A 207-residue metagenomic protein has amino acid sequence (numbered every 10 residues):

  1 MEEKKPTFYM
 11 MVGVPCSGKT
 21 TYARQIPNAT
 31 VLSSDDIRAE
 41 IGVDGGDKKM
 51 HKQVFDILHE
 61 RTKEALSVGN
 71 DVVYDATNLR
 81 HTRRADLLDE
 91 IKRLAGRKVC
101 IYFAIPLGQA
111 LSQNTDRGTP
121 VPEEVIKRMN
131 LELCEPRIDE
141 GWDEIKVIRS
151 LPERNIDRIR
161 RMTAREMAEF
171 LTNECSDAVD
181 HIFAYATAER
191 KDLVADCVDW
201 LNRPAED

Functional and structural regions predicted by a protein language model:
E2-V12, S17, Q25, I105-R154: Conserved GTP-binding G-domain of TRAFAC-class P-loop NTPases and closely related GTPase folds
T7-Y9, N70-Y74, K98: Generic beta-sheet signal
T21-V72, L111: Conserved substrate/cofactor phosphate-moiety recognition/catalytic segment in nucleotide-dependent phosphotransferases
V31, K98-C100, E144-V147: Conserved beta-strand scaffold positions in the cores of enzyme catalytic domains, especially in NTP/NDP-utilizing
Y74-L87: Acidic, metal-coordinating catalytic cores used for nucleic-acid/nucleotide bond scission and strand-transfer chemistry
L94-A110: Conserved phosphate-donor/acceptor-positioning beta-strand/loop module used by diverse small-molecule
E153-E166: Short acidic, low-complexity intrinsically disordered linear motifs used for protein-protein interactions
R165-E206: Short interaction-hotspot residues at assembly and binding interfaces
